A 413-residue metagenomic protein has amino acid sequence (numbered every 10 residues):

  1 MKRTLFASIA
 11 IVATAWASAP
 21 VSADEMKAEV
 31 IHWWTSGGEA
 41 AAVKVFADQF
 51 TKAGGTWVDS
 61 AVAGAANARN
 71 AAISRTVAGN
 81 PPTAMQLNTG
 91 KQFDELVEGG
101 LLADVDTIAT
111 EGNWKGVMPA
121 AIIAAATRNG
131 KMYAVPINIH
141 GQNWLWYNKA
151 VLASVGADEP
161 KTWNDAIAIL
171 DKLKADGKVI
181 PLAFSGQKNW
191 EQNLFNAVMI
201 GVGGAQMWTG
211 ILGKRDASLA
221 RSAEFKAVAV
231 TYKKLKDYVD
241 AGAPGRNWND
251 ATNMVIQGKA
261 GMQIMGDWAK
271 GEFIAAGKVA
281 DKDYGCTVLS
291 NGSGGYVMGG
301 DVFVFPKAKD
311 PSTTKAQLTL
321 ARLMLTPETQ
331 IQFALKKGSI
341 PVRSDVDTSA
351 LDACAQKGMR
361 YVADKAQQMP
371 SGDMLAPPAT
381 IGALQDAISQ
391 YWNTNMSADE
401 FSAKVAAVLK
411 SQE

Functional and structural regions predicted by a protein language model:
V21-G99, E111-G112, E159, P244 (+5 more regions): Conserved N-terminal structural module of periplasmic/extracytoplasmic solute-binding proteins
D24, D48, K52-A53, A78 (+4 more regions): Extracytoplasmic/periplasmic substrate-recognition and gating elements
W33, Q92, N193, V230-T313: Extracytoplasmic/periplasmic substrate-binding proteins
S74-R75, P82-T83, W114-Y147, I180-P181 (+3 more regions): A structural signal for short loop-to-beta-strand junctions that line the ligand-binding cleft of periplasmic/secreted
N88-Q142, I167, L194, D281 (+1 more regions): Hinge/lid segment of periplasmic solute-binding proteins
M132-I137, I167-A217, A260: Extracytoplasmic/periplasmic solute-binding protein
L170-K172, G213-P244: Glycine-centered hinge/linker elements that transmit conformational signals in sensory and ligand-binding systems
S339-S344, Q356-E413: C-terminal capping/gating helix-and-loop segments adjacent to ligand/active sites or protein-protein/ligand interfaces
